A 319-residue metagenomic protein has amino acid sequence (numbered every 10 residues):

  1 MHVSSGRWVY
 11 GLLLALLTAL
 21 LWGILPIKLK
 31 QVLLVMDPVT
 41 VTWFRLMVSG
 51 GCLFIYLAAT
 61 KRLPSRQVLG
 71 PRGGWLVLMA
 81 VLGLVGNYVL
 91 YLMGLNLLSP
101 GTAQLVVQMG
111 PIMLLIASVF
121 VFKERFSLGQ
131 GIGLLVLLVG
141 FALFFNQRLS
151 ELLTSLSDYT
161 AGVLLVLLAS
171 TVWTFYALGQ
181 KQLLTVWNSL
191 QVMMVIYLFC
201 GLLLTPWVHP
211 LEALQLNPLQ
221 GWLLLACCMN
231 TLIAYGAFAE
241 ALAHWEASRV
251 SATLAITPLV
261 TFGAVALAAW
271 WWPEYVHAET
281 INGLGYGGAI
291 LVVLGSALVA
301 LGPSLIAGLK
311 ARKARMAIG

Functional and structural regions predicted by a protein language model:
H2, L46, N146-Q147, Q220 (+1 more regions): C-terminal-most transmembrane helix of multi-pass membrane proteins
R7-G11, V35-V39, W43, V68-G73 (+3 more regions): Juxtamembrane helix-entry segments on the extracytoplasmic side of multipass membrane proteins
A15, A19, I27-K30, L53 (+5 more regions): Transmembrane alpha-helical segments that form core, pore/gating elements of small-molecule transporters/exporters
A19, T42-F44, L84, T102-M109 (+2 more regions): Helix-helix packing/entry segments at the starts of transmembrane helices
L21-P26, T60-T102, V106-V107, L143 (+1 more regions): Specific transmembrane alpha-helical segments of multi-pass solute transporters/efflux pumps, especially DMT/EamA
V32, V41, R45, G94 (+7 more regions): Hydrophobic/aromatic residues within transmembrane alpha-helices of multi-pass small-molecule transporters
V35-G86, M113, A117, T171-G179 (+3 more regions): Transmembrane alpha-helices of multi-pass small-molecule transport proteins
C52, P111-L135, V139, L259-Y286: C-terminal transmembrane-helix exit sites in multi-pass transporters
